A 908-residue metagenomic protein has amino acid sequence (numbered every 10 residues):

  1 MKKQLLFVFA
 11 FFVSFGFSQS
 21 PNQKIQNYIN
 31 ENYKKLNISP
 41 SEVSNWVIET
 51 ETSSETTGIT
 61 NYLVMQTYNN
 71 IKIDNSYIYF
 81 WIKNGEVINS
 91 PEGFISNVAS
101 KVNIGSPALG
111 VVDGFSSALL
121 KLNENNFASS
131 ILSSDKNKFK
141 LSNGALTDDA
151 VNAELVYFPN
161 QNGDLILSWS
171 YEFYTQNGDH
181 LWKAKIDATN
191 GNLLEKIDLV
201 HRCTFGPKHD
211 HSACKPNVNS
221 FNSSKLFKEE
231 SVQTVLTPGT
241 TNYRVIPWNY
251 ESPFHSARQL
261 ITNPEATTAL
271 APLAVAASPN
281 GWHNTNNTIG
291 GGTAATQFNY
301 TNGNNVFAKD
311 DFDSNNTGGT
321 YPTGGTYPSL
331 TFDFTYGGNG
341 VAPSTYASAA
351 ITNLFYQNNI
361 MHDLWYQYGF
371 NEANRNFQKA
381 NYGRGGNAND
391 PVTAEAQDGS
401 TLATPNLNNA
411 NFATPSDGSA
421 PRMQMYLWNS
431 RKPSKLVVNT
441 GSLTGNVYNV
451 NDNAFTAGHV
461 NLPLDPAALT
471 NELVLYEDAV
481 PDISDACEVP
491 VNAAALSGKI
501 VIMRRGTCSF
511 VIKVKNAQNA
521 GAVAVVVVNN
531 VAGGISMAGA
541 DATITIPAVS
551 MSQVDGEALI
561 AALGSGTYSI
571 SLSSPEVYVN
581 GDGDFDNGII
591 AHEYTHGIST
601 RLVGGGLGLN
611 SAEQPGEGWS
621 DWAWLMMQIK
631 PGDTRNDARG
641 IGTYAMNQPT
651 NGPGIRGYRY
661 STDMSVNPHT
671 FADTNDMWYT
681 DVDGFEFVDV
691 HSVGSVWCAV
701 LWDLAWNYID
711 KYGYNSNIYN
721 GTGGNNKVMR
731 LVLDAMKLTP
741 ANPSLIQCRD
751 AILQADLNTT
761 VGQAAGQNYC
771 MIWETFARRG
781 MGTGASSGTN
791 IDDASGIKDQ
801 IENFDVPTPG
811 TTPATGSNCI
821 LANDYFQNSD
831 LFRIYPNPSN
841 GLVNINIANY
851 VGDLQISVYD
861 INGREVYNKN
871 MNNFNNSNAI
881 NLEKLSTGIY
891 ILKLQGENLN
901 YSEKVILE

Functional and structural regions predicted by a protein language model:
L6, S14, S18, D824-E908: C-terminal outer-membrane/trafficking sorting elements
Q19-E49, S53, K101-I166: Short, non-transmembrane alpha-helical segments in secretory-pathway proteins
L36-N84, P91-G93, S142-T189, E395-N406: Exposed beta-strand-loop-beta-strand "reactive/processing" segments of non-cytosolic proteins
P40-N45, A128-S133, Y368-G383, V514 (+6 more regions): Surface-exposed patches in mature extracellular/periplasmic domains of secreted proteins
A145-N162, I166, E172-D179, N192-T440 (+5 more regions): Extracellular zinc-dependent metalloprotease catalytic-domain scaffold
K432-V579, T600: Structured lumen-facing ectodomains of secretory-pathway proteins
G657-P740, L745-C748, I752-L757: Active-site-proximal alpha-helical
L745-Y835, N840, T887: Beta/coil-rich, acidic/histidine-enriched accessory regions frequently appended to metallopeptidases
